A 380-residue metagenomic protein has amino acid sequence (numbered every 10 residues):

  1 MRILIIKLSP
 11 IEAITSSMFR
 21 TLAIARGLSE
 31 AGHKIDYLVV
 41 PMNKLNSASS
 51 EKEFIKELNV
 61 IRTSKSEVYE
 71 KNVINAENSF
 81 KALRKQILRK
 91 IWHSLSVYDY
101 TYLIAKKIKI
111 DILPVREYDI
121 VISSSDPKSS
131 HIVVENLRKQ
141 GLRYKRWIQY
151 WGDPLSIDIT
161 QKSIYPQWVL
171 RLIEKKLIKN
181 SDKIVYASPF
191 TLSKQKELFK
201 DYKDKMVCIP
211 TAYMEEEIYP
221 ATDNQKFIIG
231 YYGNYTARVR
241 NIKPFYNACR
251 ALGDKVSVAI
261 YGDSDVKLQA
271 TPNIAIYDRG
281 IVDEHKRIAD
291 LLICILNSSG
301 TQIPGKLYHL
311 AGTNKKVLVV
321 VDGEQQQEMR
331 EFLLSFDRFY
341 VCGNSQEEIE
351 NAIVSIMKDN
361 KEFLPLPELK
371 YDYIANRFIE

Functional and structural regions predicted by a protein language model:
M1-K65, K183, C249-L252: N-terminal subdomain of nucleotide-sugar transferases
A23-I24, L103-K106, S129, L155 (+1 more regions): Membrane-proximal helix-turn-helix segments that form the acceptor-binding/catalytic region of lipid-linked
N43-K106: A conserved catalytic-core segment of Leloir-type glycosyltransferases
I108-S130, Y144-I148: Short N-terminal targeting/anchoring amphipathic segment
K179-D204: A short, active-site helix/loop in glycosyltransferases that binds the activated sugar's phosphate group
F190, T211-A212: Carbohydrate-associated surface elements
M214-E217, N224-K267, I276-G280: Conserved catalytic-core segment of nucleotide-activated headgroup transferases in glycan assembly
R287-E368: Catalytic binding pocket for nucleotide-activated donors in carbohydrate/polymer assembly enzymes
